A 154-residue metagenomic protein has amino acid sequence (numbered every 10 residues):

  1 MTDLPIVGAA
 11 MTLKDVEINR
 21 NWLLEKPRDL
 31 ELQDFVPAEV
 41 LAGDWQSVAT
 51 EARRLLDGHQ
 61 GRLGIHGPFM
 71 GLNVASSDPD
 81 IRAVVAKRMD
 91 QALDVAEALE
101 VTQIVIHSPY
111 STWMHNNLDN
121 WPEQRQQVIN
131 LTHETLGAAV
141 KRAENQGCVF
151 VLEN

Functional and structural regions predicted by a protein language model:
M1-A98: N-terminal pre-domain/capping segments
A75-N154: Active-site acidic/histidine proton-transfer and metal-coordination neighborhood in alpha/beta enzyme cores
